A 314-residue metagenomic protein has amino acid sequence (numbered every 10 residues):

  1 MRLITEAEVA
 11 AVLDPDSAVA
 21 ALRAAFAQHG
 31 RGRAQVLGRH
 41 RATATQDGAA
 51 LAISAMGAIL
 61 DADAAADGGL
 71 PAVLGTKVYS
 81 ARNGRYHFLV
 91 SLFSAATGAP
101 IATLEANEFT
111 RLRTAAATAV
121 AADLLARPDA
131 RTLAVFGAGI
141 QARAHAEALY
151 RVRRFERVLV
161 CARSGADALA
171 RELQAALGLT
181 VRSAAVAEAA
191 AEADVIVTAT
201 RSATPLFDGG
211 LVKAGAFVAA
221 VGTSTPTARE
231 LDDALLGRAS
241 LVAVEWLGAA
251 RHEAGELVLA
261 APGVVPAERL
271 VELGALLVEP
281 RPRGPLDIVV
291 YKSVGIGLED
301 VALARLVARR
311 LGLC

Functional and structural regions predicted by a protein language model:
M1-R111, A119, D129, V301 (+1 more regions): N-terminal ligand-binding/catalytic initiation module
A81, A106-T110, G222-T227, G295-G297: Glycine-rich phosphate/pyrophosphate-binding beta-alpha loops
T118, A126-V152, C161-S164: Glycine-rich adenosine-cofactor-binding loop
T132, E156-R157, F217, L241: Residues at the starts of beta-strands that form the adenosine-phosphate
R151-A176: NAD(P)-binding Rossmann-fold cofactor-contacting core
L179-P262: Rossmann-like adenosine-cofactor binding region
T227-C314: Adenosine-phosphate binding glycine-rich loop
